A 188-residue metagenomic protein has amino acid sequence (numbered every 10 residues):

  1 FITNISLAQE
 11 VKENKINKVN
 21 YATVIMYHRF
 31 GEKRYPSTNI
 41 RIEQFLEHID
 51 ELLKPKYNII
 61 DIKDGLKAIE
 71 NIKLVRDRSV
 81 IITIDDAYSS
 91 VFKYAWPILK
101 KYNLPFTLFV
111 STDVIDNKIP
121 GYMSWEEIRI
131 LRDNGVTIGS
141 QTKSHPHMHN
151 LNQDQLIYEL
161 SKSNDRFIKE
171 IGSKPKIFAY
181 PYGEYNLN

Functional and structural regions predicted by a protein language model:
F1-T3: Bacterial N-terminal signal peptides
S6-V80, Y122: N-terminal pre-catalytic segment of deacetylase/amide-hydrolase enzymes
N20-E32, R76-V80, Y88-L187: Metal-dependent polysaccharide deacetylase catalytic core of the NodB/CE4 family, i.e., the active-site-bearing domain
D64, T83-Y88: Substrate-binding cleft of extracellular glycoside hydrolase catalytic domains
